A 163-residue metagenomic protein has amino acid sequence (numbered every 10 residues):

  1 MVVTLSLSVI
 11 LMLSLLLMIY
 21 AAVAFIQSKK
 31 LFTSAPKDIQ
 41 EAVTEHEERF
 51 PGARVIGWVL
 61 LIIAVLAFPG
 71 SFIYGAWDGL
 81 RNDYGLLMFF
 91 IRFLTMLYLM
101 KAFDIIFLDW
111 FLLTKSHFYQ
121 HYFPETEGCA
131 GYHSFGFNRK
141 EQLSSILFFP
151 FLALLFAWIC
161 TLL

Functional and structural regions predicted by a protein language model:
M1-R92, L99-K101, I106-L163: Juxtamembrane/disordered regions of integral membrane proteins
